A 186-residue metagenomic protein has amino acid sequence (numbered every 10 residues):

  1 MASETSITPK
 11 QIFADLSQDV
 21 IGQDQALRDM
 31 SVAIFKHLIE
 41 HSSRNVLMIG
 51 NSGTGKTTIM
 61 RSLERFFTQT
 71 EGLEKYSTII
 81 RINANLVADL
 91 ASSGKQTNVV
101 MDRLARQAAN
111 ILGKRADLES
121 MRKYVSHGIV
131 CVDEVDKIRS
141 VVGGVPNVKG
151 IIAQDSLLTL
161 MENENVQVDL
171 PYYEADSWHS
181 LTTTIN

Functional and structural regions predicted by a protein language model:
S6-N45: Pre-Walker A (pre-P-loop) alpha-helix and adjacent loop at the N terminus of AAA/AAA+ ATPase modules, a conserved
Q23, M30, T57, N83 (+3 more regions): Conserved RecA-like P-loop NTPase ATPase core
F35, V145-H179: Conserved catalytic/switch belt of AAA+ P-loop NTPases
L38-I82: Walker A/P-loop
H41-R44, E74-Y76, K123-G128, T184-N186: Short loop/turn elements that form and flank the Walker-type P-loop nucleotide-binding site in RecA-like NTPase cores
T68-R103: AAA+/P-loop NTPase substrate/partner-engagement loops
A91-T97, K123-M161: Conserved AAA+/SF3 P-loop NTPase catalytic/coupling segment centered on the Walker-B
Q96-I129: Conserved alpha-helical scaffold flanking the Walker A/P-loop in AAA+ ATPase domains
